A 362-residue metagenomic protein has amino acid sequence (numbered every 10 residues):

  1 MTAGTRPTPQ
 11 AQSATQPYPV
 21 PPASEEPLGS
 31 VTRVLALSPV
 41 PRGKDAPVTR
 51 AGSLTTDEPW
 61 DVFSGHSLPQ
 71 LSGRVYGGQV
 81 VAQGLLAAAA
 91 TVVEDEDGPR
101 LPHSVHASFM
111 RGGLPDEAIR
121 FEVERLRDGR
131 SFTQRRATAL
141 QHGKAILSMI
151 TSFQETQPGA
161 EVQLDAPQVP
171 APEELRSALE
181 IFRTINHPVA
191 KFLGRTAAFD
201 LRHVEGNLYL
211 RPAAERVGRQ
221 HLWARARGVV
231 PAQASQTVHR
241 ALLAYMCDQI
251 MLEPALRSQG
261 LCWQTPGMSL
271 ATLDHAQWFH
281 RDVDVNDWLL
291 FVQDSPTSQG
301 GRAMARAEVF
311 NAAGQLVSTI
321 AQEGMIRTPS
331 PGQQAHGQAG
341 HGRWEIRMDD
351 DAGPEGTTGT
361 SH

Functional and structural regions predicted by a protein language model:
T2-H362: Terminal targeting signals and extreme-terminal segments of soluble enzymes
